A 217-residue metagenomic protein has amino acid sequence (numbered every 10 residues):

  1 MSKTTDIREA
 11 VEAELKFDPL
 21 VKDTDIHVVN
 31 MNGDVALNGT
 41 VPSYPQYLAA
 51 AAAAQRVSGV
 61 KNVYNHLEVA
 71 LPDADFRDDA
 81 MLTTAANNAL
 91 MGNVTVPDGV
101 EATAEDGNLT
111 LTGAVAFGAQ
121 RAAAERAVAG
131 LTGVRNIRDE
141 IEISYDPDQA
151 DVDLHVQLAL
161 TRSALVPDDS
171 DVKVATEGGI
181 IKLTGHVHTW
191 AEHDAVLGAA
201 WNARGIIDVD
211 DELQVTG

Functional and structural regions predicted by a protein language model:
M1-G217: N-terminal targeting leaders
